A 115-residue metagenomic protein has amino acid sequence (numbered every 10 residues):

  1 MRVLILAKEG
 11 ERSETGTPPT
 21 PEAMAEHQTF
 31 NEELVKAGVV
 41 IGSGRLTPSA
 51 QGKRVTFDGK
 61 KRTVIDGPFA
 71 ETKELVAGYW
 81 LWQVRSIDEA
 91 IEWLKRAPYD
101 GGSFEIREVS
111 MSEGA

Functional and structural regions predicted by a protein language model:
M1-A115: Conserved, structured core segments of small domains
